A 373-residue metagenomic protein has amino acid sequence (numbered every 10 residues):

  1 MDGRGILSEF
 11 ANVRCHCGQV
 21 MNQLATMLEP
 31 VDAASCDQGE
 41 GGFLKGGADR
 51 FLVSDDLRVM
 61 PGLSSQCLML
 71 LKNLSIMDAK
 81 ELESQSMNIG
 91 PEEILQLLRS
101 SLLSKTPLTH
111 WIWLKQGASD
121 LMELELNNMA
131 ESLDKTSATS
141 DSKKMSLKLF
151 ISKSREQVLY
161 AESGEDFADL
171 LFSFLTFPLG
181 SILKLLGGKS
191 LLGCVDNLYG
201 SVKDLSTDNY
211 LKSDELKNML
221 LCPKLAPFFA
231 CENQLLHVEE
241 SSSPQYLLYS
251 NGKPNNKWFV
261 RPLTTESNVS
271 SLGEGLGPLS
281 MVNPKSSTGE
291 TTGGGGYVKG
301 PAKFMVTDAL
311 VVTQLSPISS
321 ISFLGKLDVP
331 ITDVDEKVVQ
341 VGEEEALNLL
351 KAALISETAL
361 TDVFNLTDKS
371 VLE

Functional and structural regions predicted by a protein language model:
M1-E373: Long, position-biased, composition-driven segments near the start of the mature protein
